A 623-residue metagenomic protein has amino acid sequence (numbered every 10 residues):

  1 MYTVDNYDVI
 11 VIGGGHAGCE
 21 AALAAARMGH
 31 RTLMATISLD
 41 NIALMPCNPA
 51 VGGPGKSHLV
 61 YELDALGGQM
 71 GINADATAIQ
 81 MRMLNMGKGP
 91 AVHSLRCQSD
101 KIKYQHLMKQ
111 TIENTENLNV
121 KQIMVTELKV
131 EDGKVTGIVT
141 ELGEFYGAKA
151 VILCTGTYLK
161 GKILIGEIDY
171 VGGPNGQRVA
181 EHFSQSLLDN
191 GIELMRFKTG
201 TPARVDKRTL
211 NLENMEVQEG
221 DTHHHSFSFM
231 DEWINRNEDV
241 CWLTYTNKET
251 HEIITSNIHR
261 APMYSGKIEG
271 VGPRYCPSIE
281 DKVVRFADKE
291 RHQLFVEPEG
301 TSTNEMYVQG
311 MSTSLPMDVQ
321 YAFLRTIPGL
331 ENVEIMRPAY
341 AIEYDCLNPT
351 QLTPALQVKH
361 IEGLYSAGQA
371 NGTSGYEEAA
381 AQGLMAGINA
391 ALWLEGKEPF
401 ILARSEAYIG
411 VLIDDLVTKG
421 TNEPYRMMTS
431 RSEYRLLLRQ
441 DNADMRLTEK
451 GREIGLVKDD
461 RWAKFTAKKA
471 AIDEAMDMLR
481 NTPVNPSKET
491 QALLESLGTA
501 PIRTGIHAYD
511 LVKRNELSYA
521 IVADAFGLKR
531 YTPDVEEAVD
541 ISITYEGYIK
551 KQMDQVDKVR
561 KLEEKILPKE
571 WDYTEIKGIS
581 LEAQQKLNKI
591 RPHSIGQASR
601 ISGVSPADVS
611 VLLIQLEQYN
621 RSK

Functional and structural regions predicted by a protein language model:
T3-A17: Beta1/beta-strand and adjacent pyrophosphate-binding region of the FAD-binding site in flavoprotein oxidoreductases
N6, L23-E127, L142, C154-V171 (+4 more regions): Conserved N-terminal/central alpha/beta ligand/cofactor-binding core
I12, F145-G156: Short hydrophobic core segments
S38-D40, M83, Q185-Y321, T418-Q491 (+2 more regions): An anion/pyrophosphate-binding glycine-rich loop and adjacent beta-alpha core in soluble alpha-beta enzymes
K129-F145: Conserved beta-strand-loop-beta-strand element in the redox core of flavoprotein oxidoreductases
Y307-T373, I401-D414, T532-K586, R591: A glycine-rich dinucleotide-binding beta-alpha-beta segment and adjacent secondary-structure elements that constitute
A379-F400: Internal hydrophobic alpha-helix adjacent to the cofactor/substrate pocket in enzyme cavities
R431, T448-E453, V457-S610, I614-K623: Extended, charge-enriched "interface" segments that sit outside catalytic cores
